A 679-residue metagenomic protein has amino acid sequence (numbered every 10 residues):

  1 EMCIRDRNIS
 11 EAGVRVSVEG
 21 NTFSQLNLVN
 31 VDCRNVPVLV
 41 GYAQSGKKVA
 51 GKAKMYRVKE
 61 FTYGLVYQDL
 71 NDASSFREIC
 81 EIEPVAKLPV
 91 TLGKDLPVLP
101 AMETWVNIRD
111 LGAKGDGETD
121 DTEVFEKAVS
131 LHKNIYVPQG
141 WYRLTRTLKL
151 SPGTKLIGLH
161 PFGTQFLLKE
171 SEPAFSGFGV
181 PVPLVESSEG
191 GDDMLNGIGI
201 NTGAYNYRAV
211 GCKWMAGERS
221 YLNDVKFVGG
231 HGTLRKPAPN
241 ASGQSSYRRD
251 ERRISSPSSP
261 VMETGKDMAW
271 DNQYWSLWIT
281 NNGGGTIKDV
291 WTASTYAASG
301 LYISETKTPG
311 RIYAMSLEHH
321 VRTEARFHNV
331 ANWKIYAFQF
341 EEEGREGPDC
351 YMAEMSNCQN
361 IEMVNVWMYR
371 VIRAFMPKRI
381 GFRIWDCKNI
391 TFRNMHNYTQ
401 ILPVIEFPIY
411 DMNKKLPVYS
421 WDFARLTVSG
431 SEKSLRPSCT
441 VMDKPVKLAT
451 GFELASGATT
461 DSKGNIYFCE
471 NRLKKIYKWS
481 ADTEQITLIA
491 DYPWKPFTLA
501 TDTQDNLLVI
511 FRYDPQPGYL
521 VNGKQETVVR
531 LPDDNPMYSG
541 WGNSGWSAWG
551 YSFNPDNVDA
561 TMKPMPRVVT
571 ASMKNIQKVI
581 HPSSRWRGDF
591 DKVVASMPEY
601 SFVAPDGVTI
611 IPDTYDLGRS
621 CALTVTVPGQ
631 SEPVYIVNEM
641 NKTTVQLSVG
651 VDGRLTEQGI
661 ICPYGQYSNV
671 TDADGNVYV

Functional and structural regions predicted by a protein language model:
E1, R5, R15-S24, K149-K155 (+8 more regions): Right-handed parallel beta-helix/beta-solenoid
E1, R5-N134, P161-N196, N201-A204 (+6 more regions): Extracellular "leader-to-stem" segments immediately downstream of a signal peptide or signal-anchor in secreted/lumenal
I108-T122, D289-W291, T295-I303, P532 (+2 more regions): Glycine-rich phosphate-binding "P-loop"
G140, R146-K169, D193: Beta-solenoid repeat scaffold
R143, Y207-V210, H320-R322: Eukaryotic intrinsically disordered and solvent-exposed regulatory patches
L435-V679: Sequence-structural signature of mature extracellular/luminal beta-sheet repeat domains, prominently beta-propellers
